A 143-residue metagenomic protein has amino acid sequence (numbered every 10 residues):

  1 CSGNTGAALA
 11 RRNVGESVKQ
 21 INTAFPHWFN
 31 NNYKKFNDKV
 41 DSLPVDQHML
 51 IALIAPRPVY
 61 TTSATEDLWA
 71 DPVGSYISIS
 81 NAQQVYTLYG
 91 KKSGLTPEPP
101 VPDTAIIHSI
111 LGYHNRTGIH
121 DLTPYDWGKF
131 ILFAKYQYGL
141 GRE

Functional and structural regions predicted by a protein language model:
C1-L50, S75-T96: Mobile cap/lid helix-loop segments that gate and shape the active-site cleft of serine hydrolases
R11-R12, R57, R116, R142: Arginine residue identity/basic-tract feature
A24, S80, Y86-E143: C-terminal catalytic histidine-bearing segment of alpha/beta-hydrolase fold enzymes
L53-V59, I107-L111: Short, proline-enriched alpha-helix->beta-strand connector loops that line the catalytic pocket of alpha/beta-hydrolase
A55-P72, R116-G118: Conserved strand-to-loop "acid loop" that flanks and positions the catalytic carboxylate
L68-S78, T123-D126: Conserved alpha/beta-hydrolase "acid-adjacent" motif
